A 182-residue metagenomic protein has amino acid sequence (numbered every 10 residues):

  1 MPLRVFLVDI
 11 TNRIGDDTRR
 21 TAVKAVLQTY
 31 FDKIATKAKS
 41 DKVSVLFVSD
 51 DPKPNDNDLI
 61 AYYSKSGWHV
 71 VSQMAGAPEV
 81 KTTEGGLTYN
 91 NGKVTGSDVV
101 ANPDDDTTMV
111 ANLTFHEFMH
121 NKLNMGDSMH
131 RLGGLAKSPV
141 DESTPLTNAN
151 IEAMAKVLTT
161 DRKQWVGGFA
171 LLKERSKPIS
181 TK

Functional and structural regions predicted by a protein language model:
M1, D51-K53, A77, N102 (+3 more regions): Intrinsic-disorder/low-complexity coil detector
M1-L27: Fold-level signature of zinc-dependent metallopeptidase catalytic domains
M1-P2, K42, T82, A153 (+1 more regions): N-terminal functional modules and adjacent low-complexity/disordered segments of proteins
L7-N12, Y63-K65, K137-S138: Short loop/turn segments at strand-loop or loop-helix junctions that form parts of catalytic or ligand-binding pockets
D17-H130: Metzincin-family zinc-dependent endopeptidase catalytic domain
D105-K182: The catalytic-center signature of Zn2+-dependent metalloproteases
